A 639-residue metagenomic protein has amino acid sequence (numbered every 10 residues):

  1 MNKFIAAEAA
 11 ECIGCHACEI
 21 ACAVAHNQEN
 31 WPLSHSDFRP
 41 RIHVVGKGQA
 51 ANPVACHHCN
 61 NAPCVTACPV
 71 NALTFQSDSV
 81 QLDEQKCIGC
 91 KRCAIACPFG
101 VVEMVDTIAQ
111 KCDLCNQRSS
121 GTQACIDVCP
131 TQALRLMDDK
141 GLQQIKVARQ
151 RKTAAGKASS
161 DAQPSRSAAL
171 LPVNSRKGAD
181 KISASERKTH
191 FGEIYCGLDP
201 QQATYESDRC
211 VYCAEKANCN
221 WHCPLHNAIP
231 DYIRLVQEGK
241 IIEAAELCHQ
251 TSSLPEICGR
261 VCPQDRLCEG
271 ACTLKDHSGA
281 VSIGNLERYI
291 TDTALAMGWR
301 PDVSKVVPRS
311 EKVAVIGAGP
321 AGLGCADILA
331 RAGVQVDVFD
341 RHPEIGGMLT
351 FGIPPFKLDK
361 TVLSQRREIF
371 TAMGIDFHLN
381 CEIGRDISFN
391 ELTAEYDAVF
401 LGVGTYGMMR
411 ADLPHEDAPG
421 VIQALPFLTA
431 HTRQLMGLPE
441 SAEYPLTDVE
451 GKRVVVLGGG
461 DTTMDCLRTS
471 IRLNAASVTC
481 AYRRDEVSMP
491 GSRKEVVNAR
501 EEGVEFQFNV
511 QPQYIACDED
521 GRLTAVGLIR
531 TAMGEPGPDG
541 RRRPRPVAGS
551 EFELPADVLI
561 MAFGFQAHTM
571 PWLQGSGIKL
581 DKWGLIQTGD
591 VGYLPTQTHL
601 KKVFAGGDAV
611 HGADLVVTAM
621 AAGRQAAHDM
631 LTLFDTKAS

Functional and structural regions predicted by a protein language model:
M1-N2, Q28-T66, E84-Y195, S278-K312 (+7 more regions): Flanking helices and flexible, charged tails adjoining ferredoxin-like Fe-S electron-transfer domains in multi-subunit
A6-A21, A25, G48-N71, Q81-G100 (+7 more regions): Cysteine-centered iron-sulfur cluster-binding motifs in ferredoxin-type domains/subunits of redox enzymes
R176-D180, A184-G192, C196, N227-E238 (+10 more regions): Beta1-alpha1 glycine-rich phosphate/pyrophosphate-binding loop at the start of Rossmann-like nucleotide-binding domains
Y212-A214, W221, L225-K305, T371 (+3 more regions): Glycine/serine-rich phosphate-binding loop and adjoining beta1-alpha1 elements at the start of nucleotide-handling
E243, V307-P308, K312-I316, S364-L413 (+5 more regions): Feature captures the FAD/FMN-dependent oxidoreductase FAD-binding
G317-P320, G458-G460, D608: Glycine-rich Rossmann-fold phosphate-binding loop(s) that bind the pyrophosphate of adenine dinucleotide cofactors
D417-G451, P536-A613: FAD-site-proximal beta/loop scaffold in flavoenzymes
C466, A609-D635: A conserved FAD-binding loop/helix module that cradles the flavin
